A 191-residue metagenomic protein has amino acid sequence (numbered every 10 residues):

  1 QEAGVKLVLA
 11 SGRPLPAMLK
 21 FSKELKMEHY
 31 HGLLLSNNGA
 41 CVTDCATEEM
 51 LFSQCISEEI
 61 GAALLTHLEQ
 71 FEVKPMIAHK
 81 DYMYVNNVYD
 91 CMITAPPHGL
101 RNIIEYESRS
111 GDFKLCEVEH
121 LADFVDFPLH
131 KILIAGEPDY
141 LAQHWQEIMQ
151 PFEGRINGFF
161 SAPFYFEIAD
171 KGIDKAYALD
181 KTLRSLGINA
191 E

Functional and structural regions predicted by a protein language model:
E2-G99: Active-site phosphate-binding/coordination module
H67, F71-V73, A78-E191: Conserved acidic, metal-coordinating active-site core of Asp-based, Mg2+-dependent phosphoryl-transfer enzymes
